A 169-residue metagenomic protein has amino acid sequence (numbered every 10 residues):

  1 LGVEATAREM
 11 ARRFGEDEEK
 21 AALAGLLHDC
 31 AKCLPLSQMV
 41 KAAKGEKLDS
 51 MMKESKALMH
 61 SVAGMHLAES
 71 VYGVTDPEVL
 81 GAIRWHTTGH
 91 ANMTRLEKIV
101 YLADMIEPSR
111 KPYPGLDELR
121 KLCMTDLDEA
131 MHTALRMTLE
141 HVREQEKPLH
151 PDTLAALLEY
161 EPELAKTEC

Functional and structural regions predicted by a protein language model:
R8-T133: Divalent metal-dependent catalytic cores for phosphoryl transfer on phosphate-bearing substrates
M137-C169: Charged phosphate-binding loop/patch that engages nucleotide di/tri-phosphates or the phosphate backbone of nucleic
